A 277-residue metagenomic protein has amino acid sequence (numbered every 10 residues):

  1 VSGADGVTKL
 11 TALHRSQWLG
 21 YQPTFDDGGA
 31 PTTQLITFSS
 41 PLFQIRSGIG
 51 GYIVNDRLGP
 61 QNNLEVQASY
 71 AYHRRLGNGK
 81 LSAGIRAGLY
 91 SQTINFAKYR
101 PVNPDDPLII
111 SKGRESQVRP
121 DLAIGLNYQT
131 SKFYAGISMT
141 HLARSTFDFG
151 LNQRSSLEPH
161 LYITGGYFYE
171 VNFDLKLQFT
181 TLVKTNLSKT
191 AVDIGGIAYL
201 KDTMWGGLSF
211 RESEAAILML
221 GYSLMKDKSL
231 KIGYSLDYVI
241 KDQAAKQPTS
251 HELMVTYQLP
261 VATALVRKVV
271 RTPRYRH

Functional and structural regions predicted by a protein language model:
V1-H277: Subset of outer-membrane beta-barrel
